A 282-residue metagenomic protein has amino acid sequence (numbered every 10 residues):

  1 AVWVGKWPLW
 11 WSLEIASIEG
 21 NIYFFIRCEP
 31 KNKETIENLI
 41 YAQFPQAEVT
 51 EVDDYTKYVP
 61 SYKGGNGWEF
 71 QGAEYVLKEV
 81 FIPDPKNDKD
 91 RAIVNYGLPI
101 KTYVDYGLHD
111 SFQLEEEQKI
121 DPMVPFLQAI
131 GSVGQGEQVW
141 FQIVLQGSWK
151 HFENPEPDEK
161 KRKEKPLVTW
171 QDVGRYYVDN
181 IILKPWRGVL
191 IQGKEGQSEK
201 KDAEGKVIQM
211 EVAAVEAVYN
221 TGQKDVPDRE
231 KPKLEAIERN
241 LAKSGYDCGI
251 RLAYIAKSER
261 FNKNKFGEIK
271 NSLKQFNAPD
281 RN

Functional and structural regions predicted by a protein language model:
A1-N282: Extended, folded cores of ATP/NTP-driven motor/assembly subunits in large transport and secretion machines
